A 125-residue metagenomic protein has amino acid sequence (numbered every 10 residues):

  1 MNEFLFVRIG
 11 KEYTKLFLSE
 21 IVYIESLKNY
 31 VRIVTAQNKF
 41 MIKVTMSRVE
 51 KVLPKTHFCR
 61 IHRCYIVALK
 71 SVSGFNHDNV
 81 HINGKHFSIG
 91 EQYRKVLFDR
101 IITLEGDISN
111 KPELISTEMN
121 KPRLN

Functional and structural regions predicted by a protein language model:
M1-N125: Basic, polyanion-interacting recognition surfaces, primarily in bacterial LytTR/OmpR-type DNA-binding effector domains
